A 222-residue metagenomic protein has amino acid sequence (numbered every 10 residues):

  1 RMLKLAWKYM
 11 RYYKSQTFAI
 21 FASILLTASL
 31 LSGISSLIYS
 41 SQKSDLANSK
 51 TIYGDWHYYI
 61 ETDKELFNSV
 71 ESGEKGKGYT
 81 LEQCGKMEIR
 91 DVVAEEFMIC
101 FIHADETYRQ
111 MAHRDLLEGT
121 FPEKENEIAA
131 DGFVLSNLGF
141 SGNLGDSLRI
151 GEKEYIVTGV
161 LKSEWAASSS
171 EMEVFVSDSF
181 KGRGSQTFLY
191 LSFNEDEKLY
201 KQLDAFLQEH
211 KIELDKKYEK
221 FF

Functional and structural regions predicted by a protein language model:
R1-S32: N-terminal Sec/SRP start-transfer signal
S36-F222: Basic-flanked hydrophobic alpha-helices used for secretion and membrane insertion
